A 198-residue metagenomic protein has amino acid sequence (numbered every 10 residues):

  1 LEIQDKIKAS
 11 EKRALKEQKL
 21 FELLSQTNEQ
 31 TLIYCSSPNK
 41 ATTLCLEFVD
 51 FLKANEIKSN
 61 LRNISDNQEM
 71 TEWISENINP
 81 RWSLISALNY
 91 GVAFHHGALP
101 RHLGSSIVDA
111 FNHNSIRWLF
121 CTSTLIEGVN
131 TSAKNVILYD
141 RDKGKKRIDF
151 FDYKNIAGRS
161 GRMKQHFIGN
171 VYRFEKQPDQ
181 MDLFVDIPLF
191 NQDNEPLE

Functional and structural regions predicted by a protein language model:
I3, I7-F120, A133, K143-Y153 (+1 more regions): Conserved C-terminal RecA-like helicase domain
C35, T122-S123, D140, E175: Glycine-rich, histidine-containing beta strand-loop boundary motifs that form or position
S59-N63, C121-S123, K146-I148, K164-F167 (+2 more regions): Short, surface-exposed, polar/charged, turn-prone segments marking secondary-structure boundaries
A93, E127, N135-I137: Protein kinase-like catalytic core scaffold
R101-H102, E127-V129, K145, D179-M181: Flexible loop/turn segments at secondary-structure boundaries
C121-T131: Basic (Lys/Arg-enriched) interaction patch that binds polyanionic ligands
N135, Y139-F190: Conserved segment of the helicase C-terminal RecA-like domain
P188-E198: Long, largely alpha-helical accessory region at the distal end of helicase-like NTP-driven motors
